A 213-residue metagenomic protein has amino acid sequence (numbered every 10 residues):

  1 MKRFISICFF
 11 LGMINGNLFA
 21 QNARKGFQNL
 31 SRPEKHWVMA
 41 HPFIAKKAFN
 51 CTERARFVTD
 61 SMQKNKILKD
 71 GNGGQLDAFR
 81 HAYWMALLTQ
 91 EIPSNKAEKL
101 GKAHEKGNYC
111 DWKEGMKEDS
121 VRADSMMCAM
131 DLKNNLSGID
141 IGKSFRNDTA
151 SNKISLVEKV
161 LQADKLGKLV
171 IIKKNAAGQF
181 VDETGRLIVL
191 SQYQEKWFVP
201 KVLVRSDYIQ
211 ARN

Functional and structural regions predicted by a protein language model:
M1-A23: Bacterial Sec-dependent N-terminal signal peptides
F19-N213: Intrinsically disordered, low-complexity, mixed-charge
